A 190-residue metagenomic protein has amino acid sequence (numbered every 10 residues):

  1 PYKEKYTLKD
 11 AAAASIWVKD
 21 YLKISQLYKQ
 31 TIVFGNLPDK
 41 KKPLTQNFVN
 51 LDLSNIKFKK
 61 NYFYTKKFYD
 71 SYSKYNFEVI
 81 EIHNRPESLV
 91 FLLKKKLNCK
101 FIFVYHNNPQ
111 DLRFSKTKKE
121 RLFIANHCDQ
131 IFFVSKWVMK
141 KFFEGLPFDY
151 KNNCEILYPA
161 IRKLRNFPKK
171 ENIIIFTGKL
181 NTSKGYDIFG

Functional and structural regions predicted by a protein language model:
P1, A14-W17, F34-N36, I82-N84 (+2 more regions): Replace "coordinates the UDP/GDP/TDP-sugar" with "coordinates nucleotide-activated sugar donors
Y2-L8, W17-K60: N-terminal strand-loop element at the rim of the active site of nucleotide-sugar-dependent glycosyltransferases
A11-S15, F63, K100, N107-H127 (+1 more regions): Nucleotide-sugar donor phosphate/pyrophosphate-binding loop at the beta->alpha transition of glycosyltransferases
D39, P86-S88, W137-M139: Alpha-helix capping/helix-boundary segments
N55-V79, L89, K116: An amphipathic, basic-hydrophobic alpha-helix
I82-S88, Y105: Short His-centered aromatic/hydrophobic patch
L112-F114, R121-N153, I161: A short, active-site helix/loop in glycosyltransferases that binds the activated sugar's phosphate group
F132, F167-K184, G190: Conserved donor-binding/catalytic core segment of Leloir-type glycosyltransferases
